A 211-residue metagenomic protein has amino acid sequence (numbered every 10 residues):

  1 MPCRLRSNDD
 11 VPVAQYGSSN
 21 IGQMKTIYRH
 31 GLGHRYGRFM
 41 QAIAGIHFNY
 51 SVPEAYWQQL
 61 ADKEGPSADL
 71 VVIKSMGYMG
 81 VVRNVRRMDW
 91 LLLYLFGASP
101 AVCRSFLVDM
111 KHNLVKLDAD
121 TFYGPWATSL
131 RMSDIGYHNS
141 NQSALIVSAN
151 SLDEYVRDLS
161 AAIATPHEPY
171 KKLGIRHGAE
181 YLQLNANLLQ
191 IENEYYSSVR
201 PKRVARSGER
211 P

Functional and structural regions predicted by a protein language model:
M1-R6, V13: Membrane helical hairpin/interfacial module
L5, G17-H34, S51-P211: Loop-rich catalytic cores of soluble enzymes, especially ATP-dependent carboxylate-amine ligases and other
G37-F39: Short Gly/Pro-enriched turn/cap motifs at secondary-structure boundaries
Q41-G45: Short, solvent-exposed loop/turn segments at the edges of secondary structure
